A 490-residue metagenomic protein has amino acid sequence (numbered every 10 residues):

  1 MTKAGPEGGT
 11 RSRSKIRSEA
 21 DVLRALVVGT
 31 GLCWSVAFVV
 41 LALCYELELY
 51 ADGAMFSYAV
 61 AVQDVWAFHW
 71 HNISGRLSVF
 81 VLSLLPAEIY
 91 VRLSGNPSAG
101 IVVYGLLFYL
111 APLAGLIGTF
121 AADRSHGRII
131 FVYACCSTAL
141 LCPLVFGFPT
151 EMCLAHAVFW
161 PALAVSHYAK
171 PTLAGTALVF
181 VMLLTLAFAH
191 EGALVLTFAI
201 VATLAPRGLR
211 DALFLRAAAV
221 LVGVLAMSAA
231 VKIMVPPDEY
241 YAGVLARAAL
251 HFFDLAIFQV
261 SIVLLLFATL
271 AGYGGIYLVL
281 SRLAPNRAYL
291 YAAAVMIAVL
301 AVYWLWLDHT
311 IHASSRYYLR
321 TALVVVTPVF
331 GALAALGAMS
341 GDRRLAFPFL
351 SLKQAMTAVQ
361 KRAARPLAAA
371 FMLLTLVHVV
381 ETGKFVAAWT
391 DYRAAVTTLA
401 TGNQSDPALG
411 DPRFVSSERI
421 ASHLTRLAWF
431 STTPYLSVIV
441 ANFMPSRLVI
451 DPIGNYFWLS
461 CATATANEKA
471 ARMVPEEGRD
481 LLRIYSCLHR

Functional and structural regions predicted by a protein language model:
M1-F38, G341, F347-P348, K353-L367: Start-transfer (signal-anchor) and selected internal transmembrane alpha helices of multi-pass inner/ER membrane
A37-P112, C142-M152, L184-T321, F385-A395: Transmembrane catalytic cores of multi-pass membrane glycosyltransferases and polysaccharide-assembly enzymes
C44, T119-H126, P161-P171, A202-A212 (+2 more regions): Structural signal for the C-terminal ends of transmembrane alpha-helices and the immediately following loop
L106-F131: Transmembrane-helix motifs of polytopic, lipid-linked glycan transferases
R128-C136, A155-T185, L215-A219: Short hydrophobic alpha-helices at membrane interfaces in multi-pass membrane enzymes
V222, P285-A298, M339-V379: Signature aromatic-anchored transmembrane alpha helix within multi-pass, membrane-resident enzymes that catalyze glycan
L265-T269, I311-L350: Hydrophobic/aromatic-rich transmembrane helices and adjacent perimembrane loops
A370-H489: Membrane-embedded, lumen/periplasm-facing catalytic core of multi-pass transferases that use lipid-linked donors
